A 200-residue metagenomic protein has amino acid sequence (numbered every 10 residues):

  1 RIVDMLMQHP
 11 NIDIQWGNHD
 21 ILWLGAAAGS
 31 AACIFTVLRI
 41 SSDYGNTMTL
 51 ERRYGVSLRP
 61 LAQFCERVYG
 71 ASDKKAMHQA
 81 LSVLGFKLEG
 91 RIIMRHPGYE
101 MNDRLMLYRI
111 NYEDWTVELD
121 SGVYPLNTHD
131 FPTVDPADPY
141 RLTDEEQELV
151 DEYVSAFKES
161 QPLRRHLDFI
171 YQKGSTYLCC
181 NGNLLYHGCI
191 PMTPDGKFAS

Functional and structural regions predicted by a protein language model:
R1-S200: Feature recognizes metal-dependent phosphohydrolase scaffolds
